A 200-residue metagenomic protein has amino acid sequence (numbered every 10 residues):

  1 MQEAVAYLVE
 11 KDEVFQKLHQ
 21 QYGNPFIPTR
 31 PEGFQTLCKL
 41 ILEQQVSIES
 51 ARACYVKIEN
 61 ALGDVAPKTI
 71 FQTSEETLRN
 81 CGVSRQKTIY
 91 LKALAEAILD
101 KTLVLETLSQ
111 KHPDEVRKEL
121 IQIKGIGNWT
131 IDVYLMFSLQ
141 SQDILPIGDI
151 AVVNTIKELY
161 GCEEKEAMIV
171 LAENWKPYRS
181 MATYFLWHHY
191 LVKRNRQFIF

Functional and structural regions predicted by a protein language model:
M1-P25, S109, D114-E115, N128-F200: C-terminal accessory module of base-excision DNA glycosylases/AP lyases that mediates lesion recognition and DNA
E3, E10-G63: A positional/architectural concept
V14, V46-S47, A51-K124, N174-K176: Alpha-helical ds-nucleic-acid-binding substructure associated with the helix-hairpin-helix region of base-excision DNA
I27-Q35, G82-R85, A172-S180: Structural motif
L37-L42, L91-A95, Y134, A182-L186: Short alpha-helical scaffolding segments that buttress acidic/His motifs in well-ordered protein cores
C38-K39, E43, Y55, E75-R79 (+6 more regions): Amphipathic alpha-helical segments within well-ordered protein domains
